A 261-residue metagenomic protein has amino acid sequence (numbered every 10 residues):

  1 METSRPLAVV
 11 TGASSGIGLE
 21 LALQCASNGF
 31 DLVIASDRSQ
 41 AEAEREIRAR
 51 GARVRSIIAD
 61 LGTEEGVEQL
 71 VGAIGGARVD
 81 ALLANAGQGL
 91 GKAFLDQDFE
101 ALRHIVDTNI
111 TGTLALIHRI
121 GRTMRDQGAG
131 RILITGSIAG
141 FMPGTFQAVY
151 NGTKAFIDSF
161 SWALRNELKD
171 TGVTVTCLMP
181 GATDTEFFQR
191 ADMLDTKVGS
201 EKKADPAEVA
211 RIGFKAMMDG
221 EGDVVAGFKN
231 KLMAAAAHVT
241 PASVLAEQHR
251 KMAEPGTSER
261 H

Functional and structural regions predicted by a protein language model:
S14-S15: Conserved glycine-rich cofactor-binding loop
N28-A43: Conserved glycine-rich Rossmann-like NAD(P)H-binding loop of the short-chain dehydrogenase/reductase
A49-E64: Rossmann-fold cofactor-recognition segment
A93-F94, D98-V106: Substrate-binding pocket helix/loop in short-chain dehydrogenase/reductase
I117, T153: Active-site helix of classical SDR
S137: Residue(s) in the substrate-gating loop at a strand-loop-helix junction that position the organic substrate next
C177, K197-A234: C-terminal helical subdomain
